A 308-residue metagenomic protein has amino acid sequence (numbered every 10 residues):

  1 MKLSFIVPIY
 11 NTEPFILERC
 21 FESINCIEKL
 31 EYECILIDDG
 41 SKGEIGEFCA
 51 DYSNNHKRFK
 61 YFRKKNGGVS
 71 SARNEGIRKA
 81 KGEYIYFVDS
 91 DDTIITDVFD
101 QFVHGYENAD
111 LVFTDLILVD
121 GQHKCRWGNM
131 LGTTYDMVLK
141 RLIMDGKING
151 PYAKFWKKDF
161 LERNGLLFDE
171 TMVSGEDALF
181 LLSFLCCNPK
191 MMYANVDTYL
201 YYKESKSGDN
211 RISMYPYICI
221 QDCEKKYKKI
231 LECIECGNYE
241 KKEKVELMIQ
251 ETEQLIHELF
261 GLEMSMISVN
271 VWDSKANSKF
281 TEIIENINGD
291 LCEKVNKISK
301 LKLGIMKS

Functional and structural regions predicted by a protein language model:
M1-S23: N-proximal low-complexity "stem/linker" segments adjacent to membrane-targeting elements
S4-P8, I35-L36, R63: Short hydrophobic beta-strand elements that form part of the catalytic alpha/beta core underpinning NDP-sugar/donor
E22-E31: Short, acidic, metal-binding catalytic loop of nucleotide-sugar glycosyltransferases
D38-F48, D89: A conserved acidic beta->alpha catalytic loop
Y61, L262-S308: Membrane-interface aromatic/basic loop that binds lipid-linked glycans or pyrophosphate carriers, typified by
K64-A80: Glycine-rich, basic loop-to-helix element that forms the pyrophosphate-binding segment of sugar-nucleotide handling
V69, S90-A194, Y199-I218: Donor-binding/catalytic cores of nucleotide-activated saccharide and glycerol-phosphate transferases/polymerases
I85: Short aromatic/hydrophobic "clamp" motif used to bind/position activated sugar donors
